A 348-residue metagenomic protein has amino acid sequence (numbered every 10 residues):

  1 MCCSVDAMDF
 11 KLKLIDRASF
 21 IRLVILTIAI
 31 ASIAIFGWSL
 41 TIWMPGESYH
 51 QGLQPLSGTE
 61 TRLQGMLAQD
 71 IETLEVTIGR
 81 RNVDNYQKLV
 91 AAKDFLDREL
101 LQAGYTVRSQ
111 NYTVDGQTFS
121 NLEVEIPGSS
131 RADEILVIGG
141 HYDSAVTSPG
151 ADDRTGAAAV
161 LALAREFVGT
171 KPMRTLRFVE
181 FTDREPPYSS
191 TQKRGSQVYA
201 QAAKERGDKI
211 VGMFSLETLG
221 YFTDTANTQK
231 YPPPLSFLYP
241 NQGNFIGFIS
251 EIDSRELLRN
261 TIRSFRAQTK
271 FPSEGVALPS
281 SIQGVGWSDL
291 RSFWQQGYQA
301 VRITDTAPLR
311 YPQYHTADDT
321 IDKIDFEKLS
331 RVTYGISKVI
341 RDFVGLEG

Functional and structural regions predicted by a protein language model:
M1-F20: N-terminal Lys/Arg-rich, disordered targeting/topogenic segments
D16, L26, G58, E72-S129 (+1 more regions): A non-catalytic alpha/beta surface segment that caps or lines the substrate-entry region of metallo-dependent hydrolase
V24-T41: Hydrophobic membrane-insertion alpha-helices, especially the h-region of bacterial N-terminal signal peptides
L40-K88, D143, L309-D319: N-terminal capping segment at the start of a domain
R62, M66-Q69, T73, Q87 (+10 more regions): Extracytoplasmic/secreted proteins, especially bacterial periplasmic and envelope-associated proteins
E123, I135-G139, R177-E180, V211-L216 (+1 more regions): Structural recognition of the beta-strand scaffold that forms the well-ordered cores of secreted hydrolase catalytic
A145-E256, I282-V285: Acidic/histidine-rich catalytic neighborhood of metal-dependent amide-processing enzymes
T223-G348: Active-site-adjacent substrate-binding region of metalloamidase/peptidase-like peptide-processing proteins
